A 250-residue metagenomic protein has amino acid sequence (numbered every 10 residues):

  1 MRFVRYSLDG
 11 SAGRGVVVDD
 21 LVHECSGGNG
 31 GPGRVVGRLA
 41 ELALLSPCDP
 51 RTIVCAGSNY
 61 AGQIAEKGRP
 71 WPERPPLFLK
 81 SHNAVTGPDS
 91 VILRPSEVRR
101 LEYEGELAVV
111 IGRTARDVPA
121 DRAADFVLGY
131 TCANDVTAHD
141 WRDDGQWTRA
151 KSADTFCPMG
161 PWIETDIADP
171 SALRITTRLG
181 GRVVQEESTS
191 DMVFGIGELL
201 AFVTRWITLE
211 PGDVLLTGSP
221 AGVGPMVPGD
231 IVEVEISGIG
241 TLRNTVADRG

Functional and structural regions predicted by a protein language model:
R2-S96, Y103: Extended, compositionally biased flexible segments
S26, V35, A43-P47, Q63 (+2 more regions): Catalytic-pocket segment enriched in acidic/His residues
C55, E102-E104, E210, V227-P228: Residue-level recognition of short, solvent-exposed, well-ordered loop/turn junctions that link secondary-structure
P76-R94, R116, T155-G160, L216 (+1 more regions): Short catalytic-site patches enriched in acidic/histidine residues that coordinate or position cofactors/metals
K80, G105-L107, I111-R113, T131-V136 (+2 more regions): Short, structured patches in soluble enzyme cores that scaffold and shape functional sites
E97-L101, K151-D154: Short Gly/Pro-enriched turn/cap motifs at secondary-structure boundaries
R116-Y130: N-terminal accessory regions of nucleic-acid-interacting proteins
